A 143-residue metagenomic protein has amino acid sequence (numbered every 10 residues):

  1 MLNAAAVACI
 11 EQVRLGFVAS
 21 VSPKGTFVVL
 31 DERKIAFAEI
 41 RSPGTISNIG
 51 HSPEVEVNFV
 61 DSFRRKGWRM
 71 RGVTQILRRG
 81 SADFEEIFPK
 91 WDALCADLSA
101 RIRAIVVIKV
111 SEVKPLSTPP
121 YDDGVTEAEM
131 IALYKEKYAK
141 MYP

Functional and structural regions predicted by a protein language model:
M1-F37: N-terminal structural module
L2-A4, G44, A93-L94: A generic local structural motif
C9, V28, N48, D61-F63 (+1 more regions): Sterically constrained small-residue positions within well-ordered secondary structures of folded domains
R14-G16, P53-V55, K66-M70, I102-V106 (+1 more regions): Generic beta-strand structural signal
S20, D61, K109-E112: Short, structured patches in soluble enzyme cores that scaffold and shape functional sites
I35-A38, V106-I108: Short hydrophobic-aromatic micro-motifs
R41-K90: Short, structured beta-strand-loop surface elements
Q75-P143: C-terminal edge-of-domain segments
